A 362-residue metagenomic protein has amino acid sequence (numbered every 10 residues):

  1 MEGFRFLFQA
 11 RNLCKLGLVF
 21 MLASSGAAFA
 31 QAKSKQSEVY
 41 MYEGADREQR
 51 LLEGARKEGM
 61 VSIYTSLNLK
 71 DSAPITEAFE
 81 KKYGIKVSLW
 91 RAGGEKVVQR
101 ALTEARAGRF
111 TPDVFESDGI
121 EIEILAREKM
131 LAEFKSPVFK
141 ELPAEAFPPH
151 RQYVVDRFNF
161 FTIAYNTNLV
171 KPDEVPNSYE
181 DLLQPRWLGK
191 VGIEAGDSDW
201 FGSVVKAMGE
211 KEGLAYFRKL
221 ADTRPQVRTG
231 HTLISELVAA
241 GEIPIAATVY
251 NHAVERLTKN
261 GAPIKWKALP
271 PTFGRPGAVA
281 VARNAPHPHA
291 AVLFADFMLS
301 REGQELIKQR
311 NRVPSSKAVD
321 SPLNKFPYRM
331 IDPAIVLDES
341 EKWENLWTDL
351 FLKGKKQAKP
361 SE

Functional and structural regions predicted by a protein language model:
A45-R56, M60-S62, S66-K86, I163 (+1 more regions): Short, polar/charged alpha-helical segment
S62-T76, S88-I243: Extracytoplasmic ligand-binding site segments that recognize negatively charged/polar headgroups
I75, E212, Y216-K219, P286-M298 (+1 more regions): Short amphipathic alpha-helical coupling segments at ligand-binding clamshell hinges and other catalytic/signaling
E121-I124, P244-P263: A ligand-binding cleft/hinge motif common to bilobed small-molecule-binding domains
E141-A144, F158-F160, F217-A221, P225-R228 (+2 more regions): Periplasmic-binding protein-like
T162-L169, V205-A207, R275-A290, L306: A bilobed periplasmic-binding-protein/Venus flytrap-type ligand-binding module shared by bacterial periplasmic
W187-G196, M298-V319: Periplasmic-binding protein-like
S321-E362: Extracellular/periplasmic bilobal clamshell ligand-binding domains
